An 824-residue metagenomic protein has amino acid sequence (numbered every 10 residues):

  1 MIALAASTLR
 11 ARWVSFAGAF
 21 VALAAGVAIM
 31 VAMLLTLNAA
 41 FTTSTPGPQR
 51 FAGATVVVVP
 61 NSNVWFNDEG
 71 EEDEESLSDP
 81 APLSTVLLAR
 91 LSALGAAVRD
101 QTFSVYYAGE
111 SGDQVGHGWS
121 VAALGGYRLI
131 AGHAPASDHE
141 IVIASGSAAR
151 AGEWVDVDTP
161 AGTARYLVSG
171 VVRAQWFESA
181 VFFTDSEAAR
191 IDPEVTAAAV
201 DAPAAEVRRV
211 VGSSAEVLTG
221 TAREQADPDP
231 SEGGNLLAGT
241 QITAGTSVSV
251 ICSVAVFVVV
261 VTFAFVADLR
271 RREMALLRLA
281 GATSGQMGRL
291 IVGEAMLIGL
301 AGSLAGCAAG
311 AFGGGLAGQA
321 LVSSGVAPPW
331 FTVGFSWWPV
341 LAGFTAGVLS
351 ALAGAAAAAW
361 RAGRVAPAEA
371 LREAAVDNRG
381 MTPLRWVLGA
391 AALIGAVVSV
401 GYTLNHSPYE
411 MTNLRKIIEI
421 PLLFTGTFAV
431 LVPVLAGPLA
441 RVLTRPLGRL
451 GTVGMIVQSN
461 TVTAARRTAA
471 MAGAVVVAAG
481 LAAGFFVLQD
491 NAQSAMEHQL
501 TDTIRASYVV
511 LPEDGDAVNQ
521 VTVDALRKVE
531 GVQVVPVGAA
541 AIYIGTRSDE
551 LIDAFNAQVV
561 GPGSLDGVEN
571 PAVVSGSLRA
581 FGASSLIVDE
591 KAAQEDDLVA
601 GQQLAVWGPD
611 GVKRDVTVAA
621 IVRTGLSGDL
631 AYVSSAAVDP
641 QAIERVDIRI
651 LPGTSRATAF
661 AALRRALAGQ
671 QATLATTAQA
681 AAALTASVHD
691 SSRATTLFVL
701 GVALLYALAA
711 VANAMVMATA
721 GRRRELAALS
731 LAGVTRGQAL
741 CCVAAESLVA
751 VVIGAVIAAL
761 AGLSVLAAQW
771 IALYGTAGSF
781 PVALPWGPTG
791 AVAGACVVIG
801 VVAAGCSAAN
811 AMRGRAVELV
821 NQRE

Functional and structural regions predicted by a protein language model:
I2-V256, F265-D268, L290, L500-D502 (+1 more regions): Membrane transport/envelope proteins' first extracytoplasmic loop
L4, T8, R12-S15, A255-L300 (+2 more regions): Interfacial "coupling" helices/loops that link adjacent transmembrane helices in transporter permeases
V14-A22, G239-I242, A342-A355, N378-V475 (+3 more regions): Alpha-helical transmembrane segments, especially those used as permease/efflux helices and single-pass anchors
A149-R165, L598-D615: Short conserved beta-strand and strand-loop elements enriched in small hydrophobics with frequent Asp/Gly
F263, M296-V326, P339-R364, V398-N405 (+3 more regions): Small-residue-rich transmembrane alpha-helices
R364-R379, M812-E824: Short cytosolic juxtamembrane segments of multi-pass membrane proteins
F428, V434-A592, A600-Q603: Juxtamembrane segments of multi-pass membrane proteins
E644-V646, A662-R665, G669-A809, R815-E824: C-terminal transmembrane helical bundles of large multi-pass transporters and their helix-start/helix-kink determinants
